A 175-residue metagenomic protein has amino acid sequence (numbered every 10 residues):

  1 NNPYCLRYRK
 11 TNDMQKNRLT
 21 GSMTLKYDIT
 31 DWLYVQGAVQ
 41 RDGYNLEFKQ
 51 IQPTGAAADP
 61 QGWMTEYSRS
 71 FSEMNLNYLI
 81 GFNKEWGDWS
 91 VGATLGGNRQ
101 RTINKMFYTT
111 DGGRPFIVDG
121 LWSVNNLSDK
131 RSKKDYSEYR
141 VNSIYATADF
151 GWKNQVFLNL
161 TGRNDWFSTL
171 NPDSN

Functional and structural regions predicted by a protein language model:
N1-C5, K49-M64, K105-S132: Surface-exposed loop/turn segments flanking beta-strands in extracellular/periplasmic regions
P3-D42, F48-Q50, E66-E85, N104-M106 (+2 more regions): Outer-membrane beta-barrel transmembrane strands
Q40-D42, T54, G97, G112 (+1 more regions): Flexible domain-boundary/linker segments
G92-N98: Extended hydrophobic secondary-structure segments that form protein cores and membrane-embedded regions
Q100-T102: Conserved "boundary/linchpin" sites in short secondary-structure elements
T169-S174: Solvent-exposed loop/turn segments connecting transmembrane beta-strands in outer-membrane beta-barrel proteins
